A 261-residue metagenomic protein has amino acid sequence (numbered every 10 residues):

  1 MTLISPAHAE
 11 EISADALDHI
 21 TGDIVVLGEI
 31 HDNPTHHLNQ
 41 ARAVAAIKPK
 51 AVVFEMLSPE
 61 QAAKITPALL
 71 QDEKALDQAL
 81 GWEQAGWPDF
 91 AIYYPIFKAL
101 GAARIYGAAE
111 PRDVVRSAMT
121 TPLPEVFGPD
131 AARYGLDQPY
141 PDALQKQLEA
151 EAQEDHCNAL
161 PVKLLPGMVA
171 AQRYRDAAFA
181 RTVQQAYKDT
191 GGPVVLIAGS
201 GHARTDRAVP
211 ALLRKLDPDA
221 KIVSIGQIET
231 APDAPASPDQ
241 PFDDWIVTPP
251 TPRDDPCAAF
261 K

Functional and structural regions predicted by a protein language model:
M1-D23: N- or domain-start disorder-to-order transition segments that initiate the globular core
V25-G28, V195-A198: Short hydrophobic beta-strand that contains or immediately precedes a catalytic carboxylate
I30-N33, L57-Q61, P111-V115, S200-R204 (+1 more regions): Solvent-exposed loop/turn segments at secondary-structure junctions within structured extracellular/periplasmic domains
T35-A45, P59-A68: Membrane-embedded segments
H37-A46, P95-I96, T182, A208-L212: A short acidic, amphipathic alpha-helical/loop segment
V52-L57, V223-Q227: Short internal beta-strands
I65-A186: A substrate-binding/cap region within the structured catalytic cores of diverse enzymes
A178-Y187, H202-K261: C-terminal regions of proteins
